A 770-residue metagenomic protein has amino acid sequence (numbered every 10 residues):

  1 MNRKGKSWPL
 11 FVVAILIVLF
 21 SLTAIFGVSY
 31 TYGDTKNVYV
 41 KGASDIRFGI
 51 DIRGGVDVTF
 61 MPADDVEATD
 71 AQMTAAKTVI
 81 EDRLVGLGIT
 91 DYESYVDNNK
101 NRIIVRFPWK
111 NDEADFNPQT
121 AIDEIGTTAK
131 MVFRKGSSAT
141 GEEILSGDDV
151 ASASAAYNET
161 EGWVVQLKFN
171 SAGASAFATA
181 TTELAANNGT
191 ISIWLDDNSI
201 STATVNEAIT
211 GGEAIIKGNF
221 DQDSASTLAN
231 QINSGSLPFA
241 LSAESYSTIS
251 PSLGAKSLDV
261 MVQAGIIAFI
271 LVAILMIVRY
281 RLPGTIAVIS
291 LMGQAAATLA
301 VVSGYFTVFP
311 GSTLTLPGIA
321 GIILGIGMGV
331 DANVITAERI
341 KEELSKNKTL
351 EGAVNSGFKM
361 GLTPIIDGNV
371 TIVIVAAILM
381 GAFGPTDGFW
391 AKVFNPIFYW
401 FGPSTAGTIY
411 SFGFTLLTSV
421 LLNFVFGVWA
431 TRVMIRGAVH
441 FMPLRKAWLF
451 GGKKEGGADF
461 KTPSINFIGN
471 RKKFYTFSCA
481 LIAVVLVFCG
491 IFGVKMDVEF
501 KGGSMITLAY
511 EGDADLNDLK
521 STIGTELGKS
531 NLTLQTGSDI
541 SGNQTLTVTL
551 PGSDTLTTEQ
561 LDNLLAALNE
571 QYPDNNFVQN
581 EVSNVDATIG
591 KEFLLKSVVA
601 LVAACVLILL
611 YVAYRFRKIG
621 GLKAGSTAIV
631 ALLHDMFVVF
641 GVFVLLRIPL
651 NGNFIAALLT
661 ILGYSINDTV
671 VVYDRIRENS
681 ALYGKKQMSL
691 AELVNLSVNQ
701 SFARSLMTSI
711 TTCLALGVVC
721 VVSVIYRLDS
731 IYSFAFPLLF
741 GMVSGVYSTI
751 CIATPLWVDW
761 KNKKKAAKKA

Functional and structural regions predicted by a protein language model:
M1-A770: A structural signal for conserved, well-ordered secondary-structure elements that form binding/interaction cores
